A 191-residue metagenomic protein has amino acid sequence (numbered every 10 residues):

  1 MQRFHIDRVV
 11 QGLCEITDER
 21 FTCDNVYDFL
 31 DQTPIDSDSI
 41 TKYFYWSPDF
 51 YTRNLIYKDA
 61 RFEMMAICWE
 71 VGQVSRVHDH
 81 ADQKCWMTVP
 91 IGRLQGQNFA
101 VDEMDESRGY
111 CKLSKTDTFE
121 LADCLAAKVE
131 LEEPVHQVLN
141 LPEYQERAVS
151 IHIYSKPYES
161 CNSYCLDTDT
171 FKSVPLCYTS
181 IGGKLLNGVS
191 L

Functional and structural regions predicted by a protein language model:
M1-S37: N-terminal leader/capping segments at the start of a protein or of a new domain
K42-V71: A short glycine-rich, His/Asp/Glu-containing loop-to-beta-strand
A66-H80, L131-E132: Conserved short histidine dyad/triad with adjacent acidic residue
V71, D82-D102: Glycine- and acidic-residue-biased ligand/ion/polar-headgroup-sensing regions
R76-H78, G96-Q97, V135-P142: Short beta-strand His + acidic residue motifs that chelate non-heme Fe in jelly-roll/DSBH and cupin folds
W86, V101-V135, L176: Short acidic-glycine-tyrosine-enriched beta hairpin
W86, Y144-S160: A short hydrophobic beta-strand segment most commonly corresponding to one strand of the jelly-roll/cupin
D169-L191: Long hydrophobic alpha-helical segments typical of transmembrane helices together with their membrane-interfacial
